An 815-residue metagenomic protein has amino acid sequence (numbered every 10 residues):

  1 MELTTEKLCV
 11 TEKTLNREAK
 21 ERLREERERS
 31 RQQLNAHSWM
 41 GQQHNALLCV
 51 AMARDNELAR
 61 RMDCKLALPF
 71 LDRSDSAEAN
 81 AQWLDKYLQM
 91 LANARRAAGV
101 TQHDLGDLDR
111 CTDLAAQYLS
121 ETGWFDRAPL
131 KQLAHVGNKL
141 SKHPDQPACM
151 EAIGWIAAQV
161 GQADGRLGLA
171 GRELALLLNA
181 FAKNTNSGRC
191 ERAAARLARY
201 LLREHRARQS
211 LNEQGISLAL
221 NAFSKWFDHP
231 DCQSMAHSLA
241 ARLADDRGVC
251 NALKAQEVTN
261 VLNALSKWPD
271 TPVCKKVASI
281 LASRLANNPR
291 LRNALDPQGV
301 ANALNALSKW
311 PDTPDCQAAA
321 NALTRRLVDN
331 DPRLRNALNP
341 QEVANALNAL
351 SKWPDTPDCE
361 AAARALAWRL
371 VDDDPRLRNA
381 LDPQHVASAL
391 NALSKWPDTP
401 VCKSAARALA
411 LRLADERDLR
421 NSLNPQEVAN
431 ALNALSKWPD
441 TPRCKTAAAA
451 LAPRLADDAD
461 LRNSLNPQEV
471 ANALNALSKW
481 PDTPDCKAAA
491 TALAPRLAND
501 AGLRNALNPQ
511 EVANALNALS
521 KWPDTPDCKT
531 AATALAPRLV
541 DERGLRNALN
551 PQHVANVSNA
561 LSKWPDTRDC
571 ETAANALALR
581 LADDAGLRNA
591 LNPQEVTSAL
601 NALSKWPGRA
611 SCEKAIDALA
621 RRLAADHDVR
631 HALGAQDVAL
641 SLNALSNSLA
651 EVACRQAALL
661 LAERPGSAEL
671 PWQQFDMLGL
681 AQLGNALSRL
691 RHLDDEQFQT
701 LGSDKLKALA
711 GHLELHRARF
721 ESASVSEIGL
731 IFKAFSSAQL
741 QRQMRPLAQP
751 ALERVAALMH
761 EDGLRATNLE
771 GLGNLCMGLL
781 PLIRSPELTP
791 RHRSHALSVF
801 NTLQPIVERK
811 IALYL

Functional and structural regions predicted by a protein language model:
E2-L815: Eukaryotic RNA-binding helical-repeat scaffolds
